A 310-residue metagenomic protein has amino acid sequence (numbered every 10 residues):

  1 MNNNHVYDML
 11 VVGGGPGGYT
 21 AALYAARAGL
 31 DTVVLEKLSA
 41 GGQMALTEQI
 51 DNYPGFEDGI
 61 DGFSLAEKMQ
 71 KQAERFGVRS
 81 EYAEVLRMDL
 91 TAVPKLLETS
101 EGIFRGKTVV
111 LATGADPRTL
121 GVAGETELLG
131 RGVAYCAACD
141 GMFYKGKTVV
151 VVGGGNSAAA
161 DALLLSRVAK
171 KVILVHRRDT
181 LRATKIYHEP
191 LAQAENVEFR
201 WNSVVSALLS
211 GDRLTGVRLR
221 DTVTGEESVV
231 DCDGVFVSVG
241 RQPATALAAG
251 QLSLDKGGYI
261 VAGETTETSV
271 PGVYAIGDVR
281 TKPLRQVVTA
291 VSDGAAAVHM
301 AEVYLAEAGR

Functional and structural regions predicted by a protein language model:
N3, Y7-F76, A159-T184, D255: Beta1-alpha1 glycine-rich phosphate/pyrophosphate-binding loop at the start of Rossmann-like nucleotide-binding domains
V6, G121, E127-F143, V239-T289 (+2 more regions): FAD-site-proximal beta/loop scaffold in flavoenzymes
G13-G18, G114, G153-G155, G277: Conserved phosphate-binding and hydrolysis motifs of nucleotide-dependent enzymes
A73-V93, L97-E98, I103-F104, S166-G263 (+1 more regions): A Rossmann-like FAD-binding core segment of flavoenzymes
S80-F143, G154: Glycine/small-residue-rich loop that forms an oxyanion/phosphate-binding "nest" at active or ligand-binding sites
T119-L120, A159-A160, R182, E227 (+2 more regions): Glycine/Thr-rich phosphate-binding loops of Rossmann-like dinucleotide-binding domains
